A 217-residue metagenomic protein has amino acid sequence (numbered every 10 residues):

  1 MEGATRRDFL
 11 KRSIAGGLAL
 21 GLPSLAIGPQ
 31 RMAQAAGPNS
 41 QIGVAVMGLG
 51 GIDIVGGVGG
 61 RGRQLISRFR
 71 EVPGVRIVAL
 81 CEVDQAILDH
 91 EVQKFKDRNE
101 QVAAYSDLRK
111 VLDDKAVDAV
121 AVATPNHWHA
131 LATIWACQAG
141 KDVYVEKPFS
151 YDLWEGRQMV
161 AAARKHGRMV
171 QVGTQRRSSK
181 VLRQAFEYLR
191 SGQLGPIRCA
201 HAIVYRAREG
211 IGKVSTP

Functional and structural regions predicted by a protein language model:
M1-G17: N-terminal secretory signal peptides and thylakoid transit peptides that target proteins across membranes
G16-D97, R176-S179: N-terminal Rossmann-like dinucleotide-binding module
Q41, G50-G62, H166-Q171, R176-P217: Predominantly a Rossmann-like dinucleotide-binding segment in NAD(P)-dependent oxidoreductases
V102-D107: Conserved SAM-binding strand-loop segment of SAM-dependent methyltransferases
V120-A121: N-terminal Rossmann-like NAD(P) cofactor-binding module of classical short-chain dehydrogenase/reductase
P125-N126, A130-S178, G192: Beta-strand-loop-alpha-helix segment that lines the small-molecule cofactor/substrate pocket of alpha/beta enzymes
